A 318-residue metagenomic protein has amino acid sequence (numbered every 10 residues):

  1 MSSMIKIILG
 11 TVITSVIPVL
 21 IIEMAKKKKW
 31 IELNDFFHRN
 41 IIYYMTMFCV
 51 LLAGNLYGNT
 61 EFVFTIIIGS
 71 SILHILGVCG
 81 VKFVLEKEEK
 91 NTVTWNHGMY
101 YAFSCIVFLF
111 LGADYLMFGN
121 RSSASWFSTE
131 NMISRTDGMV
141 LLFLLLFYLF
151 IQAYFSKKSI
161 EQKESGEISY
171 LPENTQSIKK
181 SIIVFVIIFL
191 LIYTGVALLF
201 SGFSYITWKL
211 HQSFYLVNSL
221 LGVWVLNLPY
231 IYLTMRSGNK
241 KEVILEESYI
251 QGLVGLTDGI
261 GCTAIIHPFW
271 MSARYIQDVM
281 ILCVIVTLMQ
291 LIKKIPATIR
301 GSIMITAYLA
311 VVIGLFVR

Functional and structural regions predicted by a protein language model:
M1-R318: Hydrophobic alpha-helical segments, chiefly the membrane-spanning helices and signal/signal-anchor peptides
